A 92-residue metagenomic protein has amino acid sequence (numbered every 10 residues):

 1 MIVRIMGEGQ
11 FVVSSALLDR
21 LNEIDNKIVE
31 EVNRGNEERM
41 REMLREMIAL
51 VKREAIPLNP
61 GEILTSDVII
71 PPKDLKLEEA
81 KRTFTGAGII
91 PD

Functional and structural regions predicted by a protein language model:
M1-I48: Amphipathic alpha-helical packing elements
N26, N33, A49-I56, T85-I89: Generic surface-pattern signal
M40-I69: A contiguous, mid-protein "functional segment" used to position or interact with cofactors/ions or partner subunits
N59-D92: Charged low-complexity stretches with an acidic bias
